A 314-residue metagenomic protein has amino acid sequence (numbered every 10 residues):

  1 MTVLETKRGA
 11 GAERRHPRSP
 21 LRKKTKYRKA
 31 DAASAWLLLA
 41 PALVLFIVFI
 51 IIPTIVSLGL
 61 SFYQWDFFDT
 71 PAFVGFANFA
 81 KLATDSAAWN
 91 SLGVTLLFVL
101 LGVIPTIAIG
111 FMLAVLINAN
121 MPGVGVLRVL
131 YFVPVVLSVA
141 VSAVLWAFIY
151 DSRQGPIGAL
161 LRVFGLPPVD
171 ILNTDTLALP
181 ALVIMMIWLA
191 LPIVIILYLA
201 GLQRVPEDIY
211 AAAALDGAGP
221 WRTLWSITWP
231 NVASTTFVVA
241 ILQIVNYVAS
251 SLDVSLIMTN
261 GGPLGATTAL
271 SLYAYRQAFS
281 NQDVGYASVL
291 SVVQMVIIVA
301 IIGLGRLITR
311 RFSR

Functional and structural regions predicted by a protein language model:
M1-A30: Short, Lys/Arg-rich, polar N-terminal cytosolic tail immediately upstream of the first transmembrane signal-anchor
D31-R314: A structural signal for multi-pass alpha-helical bundles of membrane permease subunits that mediate small-molecule
